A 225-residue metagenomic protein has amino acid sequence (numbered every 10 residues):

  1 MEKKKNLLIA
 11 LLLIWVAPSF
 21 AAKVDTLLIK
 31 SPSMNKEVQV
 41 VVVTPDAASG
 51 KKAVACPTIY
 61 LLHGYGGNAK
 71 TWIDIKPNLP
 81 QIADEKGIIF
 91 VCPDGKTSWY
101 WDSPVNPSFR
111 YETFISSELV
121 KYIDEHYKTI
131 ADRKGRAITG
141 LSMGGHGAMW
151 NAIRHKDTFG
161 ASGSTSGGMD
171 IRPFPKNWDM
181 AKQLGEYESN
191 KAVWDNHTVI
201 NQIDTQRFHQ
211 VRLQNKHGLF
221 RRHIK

Functional and structural regions predicted by a protein language model:
M1-E2, F20: Short, low-complexity interaction segments enriched in Ser/Thr/Pro/Gly
E2-K3, K134: Intrinsically disordered, low-complexity sequence elements enriched in Ser/Thr/Gly/Pro
K3-A10: Sec-dependent signal peptide recognition, specifically the positively charged N-region followed immediately by
V16-A17: N-terminal signal peptide c-region/cleavage motif recognized by signal peptidases
A21-K225: Non-catalytic cap/lid and distal C-terminal segments of serine-dependent acyl enzymes
